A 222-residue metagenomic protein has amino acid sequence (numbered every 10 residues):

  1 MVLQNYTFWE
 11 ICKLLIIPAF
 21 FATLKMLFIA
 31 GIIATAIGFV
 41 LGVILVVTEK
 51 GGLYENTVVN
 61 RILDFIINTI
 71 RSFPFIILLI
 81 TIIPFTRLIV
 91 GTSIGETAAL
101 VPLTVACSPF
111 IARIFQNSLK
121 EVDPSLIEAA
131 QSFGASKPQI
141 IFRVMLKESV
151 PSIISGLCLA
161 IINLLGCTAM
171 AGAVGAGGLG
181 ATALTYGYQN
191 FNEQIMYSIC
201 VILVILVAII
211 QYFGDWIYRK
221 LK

Functional and structural regions predicted by a protein language model:
I16-V47: Transmembrane alpha-helix signature in integral membrane proteins
P18, A22-M26, F75-F110, I195-C200: Loop-to-helix entry region at the N-terminal start of transmembrane alpha-helices in multi-pass membrane transporters
A36-L41, T97-V101, V105-I127, L157-C158 (+2 more regions): Membrane-embedded alpha-helices of multi-pass transport/permease systems
I44-K50, S132, M196-K222: C-terminal transmembrane helix and the adjacent membrane-cytosol boundary/short C-terminal tail of inner/organellar
I44-T81, L103, S108, R113-N117: Cytoplasmic-entry segments and transmembrane alpha-helices of multi-pass inner-membrane transporters
L119-S149, Q189: Short helix-to-coil transition segments within interhelical loops that connect adjacent transmembrane helices
K137-T168: Transmembrane alpha-helices
C167-I202, K222: Glycine-rich helix-loop "coupling/hinge" segments at transmembrane-helix boundaries in multipass transporters
